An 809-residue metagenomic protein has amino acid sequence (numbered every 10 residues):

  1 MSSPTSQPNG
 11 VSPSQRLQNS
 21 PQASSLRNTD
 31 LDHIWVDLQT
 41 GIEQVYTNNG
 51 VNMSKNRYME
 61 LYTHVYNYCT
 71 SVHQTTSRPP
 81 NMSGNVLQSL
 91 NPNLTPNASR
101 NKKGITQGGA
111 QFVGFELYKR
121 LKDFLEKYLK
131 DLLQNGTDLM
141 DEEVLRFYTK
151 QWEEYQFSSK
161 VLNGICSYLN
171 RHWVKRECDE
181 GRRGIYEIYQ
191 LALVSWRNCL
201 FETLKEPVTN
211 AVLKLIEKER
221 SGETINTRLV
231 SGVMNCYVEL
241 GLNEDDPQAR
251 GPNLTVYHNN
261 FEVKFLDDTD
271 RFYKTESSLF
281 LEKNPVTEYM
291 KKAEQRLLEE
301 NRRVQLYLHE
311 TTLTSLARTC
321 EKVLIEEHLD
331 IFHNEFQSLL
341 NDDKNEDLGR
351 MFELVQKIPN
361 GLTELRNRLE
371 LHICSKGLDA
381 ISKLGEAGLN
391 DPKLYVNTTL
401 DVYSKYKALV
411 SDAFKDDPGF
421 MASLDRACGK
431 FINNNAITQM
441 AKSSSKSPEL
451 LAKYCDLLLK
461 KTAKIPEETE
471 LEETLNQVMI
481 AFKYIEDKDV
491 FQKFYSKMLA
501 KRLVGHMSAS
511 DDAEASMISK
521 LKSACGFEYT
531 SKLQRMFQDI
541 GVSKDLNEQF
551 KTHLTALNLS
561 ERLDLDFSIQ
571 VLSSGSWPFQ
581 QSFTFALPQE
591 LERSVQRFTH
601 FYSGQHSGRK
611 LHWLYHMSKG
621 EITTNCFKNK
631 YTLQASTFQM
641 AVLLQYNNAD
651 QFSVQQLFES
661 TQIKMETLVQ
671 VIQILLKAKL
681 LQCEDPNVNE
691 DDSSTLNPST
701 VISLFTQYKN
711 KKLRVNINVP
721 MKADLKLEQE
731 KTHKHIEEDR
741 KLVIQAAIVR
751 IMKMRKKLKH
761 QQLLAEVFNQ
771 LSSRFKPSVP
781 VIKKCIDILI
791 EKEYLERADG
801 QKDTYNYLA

Functional and structural regions predicted by a protein language model:
M1-A809: Eukaryotic scaffold/interaction segments
